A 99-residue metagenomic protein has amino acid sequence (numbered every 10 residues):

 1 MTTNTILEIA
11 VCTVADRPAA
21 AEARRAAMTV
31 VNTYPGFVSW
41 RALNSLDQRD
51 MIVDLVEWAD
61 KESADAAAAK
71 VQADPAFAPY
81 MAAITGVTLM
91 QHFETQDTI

Functional and structural regions predicted by a protein language model:
M1-V53, A59-Q72, A83-I99: Short S/T/G/P-rich N-terminal loop/turn motif that feeds into the first structured element of a domain
D74-P79: Low-complexity, intrinsically disordered Gly/Pro/Thr-rich segments
